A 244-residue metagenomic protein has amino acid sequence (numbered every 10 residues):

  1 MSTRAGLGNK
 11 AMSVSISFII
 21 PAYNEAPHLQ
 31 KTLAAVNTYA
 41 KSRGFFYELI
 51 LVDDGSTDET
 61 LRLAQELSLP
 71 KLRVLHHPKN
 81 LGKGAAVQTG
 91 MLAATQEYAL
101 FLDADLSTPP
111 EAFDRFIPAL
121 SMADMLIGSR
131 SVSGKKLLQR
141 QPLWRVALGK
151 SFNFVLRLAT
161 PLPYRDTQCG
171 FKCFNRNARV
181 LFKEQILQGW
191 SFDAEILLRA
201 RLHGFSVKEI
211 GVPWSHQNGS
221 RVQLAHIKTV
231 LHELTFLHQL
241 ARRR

Functional and structural regions predicted by a protein language model:
R4-K136, N177-K183, E195-H203, K208: Structured catalytic core of nucleotide-sugar glycosyltransferases
A5-G8, L63, T235-R244: Terminal low-complexity segments of carbohydrate-biosynthetic enzymes
S42-F45, P161, R243: Charged, solvent-exposed alpha-helical segments that act as regulatory interaction surfaces
V52, P213-S215: Short loop/turn motifs enriched for small/polar and acidic residues
H77-A93, Y98, P110-W190, H216-Q239: Acceptor/aglycone-binding surface of glycosyltransferases and processive sugar-polymer synthases
S191-R199, Q239-R244: Repeat-unit-sized solenoid/scaffold elements
